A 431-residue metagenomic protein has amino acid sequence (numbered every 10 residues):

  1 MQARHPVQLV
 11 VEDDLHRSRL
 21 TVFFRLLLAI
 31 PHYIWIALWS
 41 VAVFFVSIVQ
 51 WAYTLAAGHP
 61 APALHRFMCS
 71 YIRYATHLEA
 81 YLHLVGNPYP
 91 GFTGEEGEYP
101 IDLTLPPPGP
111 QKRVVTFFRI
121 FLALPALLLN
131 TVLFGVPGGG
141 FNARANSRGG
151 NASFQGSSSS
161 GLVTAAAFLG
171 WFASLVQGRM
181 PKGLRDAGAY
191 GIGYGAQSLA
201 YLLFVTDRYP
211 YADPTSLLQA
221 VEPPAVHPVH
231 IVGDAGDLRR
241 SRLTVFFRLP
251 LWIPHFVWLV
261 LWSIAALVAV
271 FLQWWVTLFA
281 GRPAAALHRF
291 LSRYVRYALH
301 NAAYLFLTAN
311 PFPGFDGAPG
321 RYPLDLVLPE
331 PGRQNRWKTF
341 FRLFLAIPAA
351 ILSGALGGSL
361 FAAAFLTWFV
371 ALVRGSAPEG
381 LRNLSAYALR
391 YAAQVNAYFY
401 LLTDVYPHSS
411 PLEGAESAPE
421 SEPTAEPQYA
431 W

Functional and structural regions predicted by a protein language model:
M1-W431: Membrane-proximal intrinsically disordered regions of secretory-pathway and membrane-system proteins
